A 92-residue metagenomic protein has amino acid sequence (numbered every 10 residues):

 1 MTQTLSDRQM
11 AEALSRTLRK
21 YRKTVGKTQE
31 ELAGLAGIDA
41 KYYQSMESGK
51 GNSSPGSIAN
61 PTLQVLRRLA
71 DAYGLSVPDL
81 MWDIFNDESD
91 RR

Functional and structural regions predicted by a protein language model:
M1-G26: A short, Lys/Arg-rich alpha-helix, primarily the initiator
R19-K20, E30, R67, P78: Residues within the helices of the helix-turn-helix
K23, G34, D71: Alpha-helical residues within the helix-turn-helix
K27-S53: Short alpha-helical DNA-recognition segment
K50-G56, E88-R92: Short, solvent-exposed alpha-helical "recognition" segments
A59-D79: DNA major-groove recognition helix of helix-turn-helix/homeodomain DNA-binding modules
G74-R92: Short amphipathic recognition helices of helix-turn-helix/homeodomain-type DNA-binding modules
